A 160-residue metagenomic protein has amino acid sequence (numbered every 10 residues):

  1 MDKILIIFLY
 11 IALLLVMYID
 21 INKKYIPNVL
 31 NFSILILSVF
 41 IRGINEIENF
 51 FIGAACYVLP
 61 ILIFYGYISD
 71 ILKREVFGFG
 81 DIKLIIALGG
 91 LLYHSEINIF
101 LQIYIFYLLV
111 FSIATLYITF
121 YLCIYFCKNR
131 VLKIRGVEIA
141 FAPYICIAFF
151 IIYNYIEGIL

Functional and structural regions predicted by a protein language model:
M1-L160: A membrane-topology feature that recognizes alpha-helical transmembrane segments and their immediate juxtamembrane
